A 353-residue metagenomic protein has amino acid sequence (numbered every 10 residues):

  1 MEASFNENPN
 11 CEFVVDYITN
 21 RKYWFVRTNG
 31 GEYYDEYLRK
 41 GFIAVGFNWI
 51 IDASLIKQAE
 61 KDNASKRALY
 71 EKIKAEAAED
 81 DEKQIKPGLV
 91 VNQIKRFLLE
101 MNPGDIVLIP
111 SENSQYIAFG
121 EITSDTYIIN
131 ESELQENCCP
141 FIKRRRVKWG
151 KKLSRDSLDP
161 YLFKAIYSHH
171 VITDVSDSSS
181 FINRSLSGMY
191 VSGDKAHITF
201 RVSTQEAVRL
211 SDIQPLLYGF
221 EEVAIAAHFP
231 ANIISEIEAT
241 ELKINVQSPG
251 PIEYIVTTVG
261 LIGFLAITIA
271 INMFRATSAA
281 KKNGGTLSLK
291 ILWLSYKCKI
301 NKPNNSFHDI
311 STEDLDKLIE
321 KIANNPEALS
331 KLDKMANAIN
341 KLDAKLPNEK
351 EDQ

Functional and structural regions predicted by a protein language model:
E2-Q93: Compositionally biased, charged N-terminal/linker segments
L98-N102: Short, well-ordered loop/turn sites that connect or cap secondary structure elements
I106, Q115-I129: Short beta-strand-centered aromatic/proline hotspots
S124-V147: Short, solvent-exposed secondary-structure boundary/capping segments
K164-G263, N305, I310: Membrane-active, amphipathic/fusogenic segments and juxtamembrane/transmembrane anchors that bind or insert into lipid
E222-Q353: Membrane-aqueous junction of the first/signal-anchor transmembrane helix in small integral membrane proteins
